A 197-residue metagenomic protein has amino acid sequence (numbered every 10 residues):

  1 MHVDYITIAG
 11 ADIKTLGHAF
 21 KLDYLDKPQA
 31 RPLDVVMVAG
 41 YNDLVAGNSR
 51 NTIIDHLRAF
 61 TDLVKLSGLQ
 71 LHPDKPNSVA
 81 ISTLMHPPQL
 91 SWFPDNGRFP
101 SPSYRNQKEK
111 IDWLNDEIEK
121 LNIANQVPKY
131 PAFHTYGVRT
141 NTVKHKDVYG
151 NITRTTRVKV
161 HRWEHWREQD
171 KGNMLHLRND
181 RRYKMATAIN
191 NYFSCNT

Functional and structural regions predicted by a protein language model:
M1-D62, P88: Conserved SGNH/GDSL esterase-like catalytic core that processes O-acyl groups on lipids and polysaccharides
A11, N42-L44, H86-P87, T135 (+2 more regions): Conserved beta-strand elements of beta-rich interaction domains across eukaryotes, especially beta-propellers
G17, R50, I54-R58, L121 (+1 more regions): Short, amphipathic alpha-helical "lid/cap" segments that border enzyme active or binding sites
M37, I81-T83: Structural beta-sheet core signal
L44-A46, P88-D95, T140-T142, K159-H165: Short acidic/His/Gly/Ser-rich catalytic and metal-binding motifs that mark active-site loops of diverse hydrolases
F60-A80, W113-F133, Y192: A structural motif corresponding to the C-terminal end of an alpha-helix and its immediate exit/capping segment
Q89-H145, D170-L175, N179-R182: Substrate-gating cap/lid alpha-helix
N151-T197: Histidine-centered active-site loop/cap adjacent to the catalytic His in serine esterases/O-acetyl transfer systems
